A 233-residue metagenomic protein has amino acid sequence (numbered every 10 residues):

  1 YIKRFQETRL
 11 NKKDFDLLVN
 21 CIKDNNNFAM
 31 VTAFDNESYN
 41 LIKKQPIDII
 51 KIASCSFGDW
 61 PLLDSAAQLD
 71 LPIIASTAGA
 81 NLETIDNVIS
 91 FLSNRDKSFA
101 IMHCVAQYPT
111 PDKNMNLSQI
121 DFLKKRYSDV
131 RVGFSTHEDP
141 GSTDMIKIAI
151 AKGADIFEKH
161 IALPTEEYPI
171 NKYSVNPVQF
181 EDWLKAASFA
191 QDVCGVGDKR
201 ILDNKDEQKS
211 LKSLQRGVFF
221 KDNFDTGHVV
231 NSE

Functional and structural regions predicted by a protein language model:
Y1-E233: Catalytic cores and adjacent flexible loops of soluble metabolic enzymes that perform enolate/carbanion chemistry on
